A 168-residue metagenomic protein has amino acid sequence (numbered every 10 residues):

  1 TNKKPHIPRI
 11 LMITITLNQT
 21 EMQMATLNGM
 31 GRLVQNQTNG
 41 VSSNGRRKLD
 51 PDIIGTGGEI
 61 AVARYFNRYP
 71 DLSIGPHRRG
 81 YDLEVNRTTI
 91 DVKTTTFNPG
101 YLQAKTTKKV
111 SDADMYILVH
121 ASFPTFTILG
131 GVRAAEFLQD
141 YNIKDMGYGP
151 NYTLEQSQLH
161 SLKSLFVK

Functional and structural regions predicted by a protein language model:
T1-N86, K93-K168: Nucleic-acid endonuclease domains
